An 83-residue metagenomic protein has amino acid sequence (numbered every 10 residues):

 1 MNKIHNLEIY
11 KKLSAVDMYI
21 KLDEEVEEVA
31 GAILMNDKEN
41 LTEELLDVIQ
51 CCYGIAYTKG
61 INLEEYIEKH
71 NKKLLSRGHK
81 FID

Functional and structural regions predicted by a protein language model:
M1-D83: Flexible "arm" and connector segments at domain edges
